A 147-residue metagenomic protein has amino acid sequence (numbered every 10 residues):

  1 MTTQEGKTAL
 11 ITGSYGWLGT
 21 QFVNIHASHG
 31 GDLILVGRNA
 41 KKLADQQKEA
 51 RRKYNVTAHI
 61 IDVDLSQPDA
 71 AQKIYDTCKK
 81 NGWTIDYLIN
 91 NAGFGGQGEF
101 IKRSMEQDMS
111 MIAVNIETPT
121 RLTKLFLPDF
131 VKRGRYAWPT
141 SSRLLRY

Functional and structural regions predicted by a protein language model:
Y15-G16: Conserved glycine-rich cofactor-binding loop
H29-D45: Conserved glycine-rich Rossmann-like NAD(P)H-binding loop of the short-chain dehydrogenase/reductase
A40-K41, D62-K73, M105: The beta1-alpha1 cofactor-binding region of Rossmann-like NAD(H)/NADP(H)-dependent oxidoreductases
N91-G96: Conserved NAD(P)H cofactor-binding loop of Rossmann-fold oxidoreductase domains
E99-I112: Substrate-binding pocket helix/loop in short-chain dehydrogenase/reductase
T123-K124: A short, exposed helix-loop element centered on a Lys and neighboring polar residues
P139-Y147: Catalytic loop of short-chain dehydrogenase/reductase
